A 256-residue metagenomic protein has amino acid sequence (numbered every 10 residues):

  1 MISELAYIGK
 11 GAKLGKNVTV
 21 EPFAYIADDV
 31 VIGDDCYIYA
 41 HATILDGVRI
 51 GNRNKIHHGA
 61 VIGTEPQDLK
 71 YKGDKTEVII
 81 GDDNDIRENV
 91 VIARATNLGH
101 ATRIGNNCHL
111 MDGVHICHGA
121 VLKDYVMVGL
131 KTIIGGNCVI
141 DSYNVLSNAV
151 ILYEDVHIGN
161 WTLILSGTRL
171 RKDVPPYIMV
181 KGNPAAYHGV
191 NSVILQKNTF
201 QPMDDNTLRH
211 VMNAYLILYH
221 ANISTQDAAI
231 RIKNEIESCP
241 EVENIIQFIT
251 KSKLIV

Functional and structural regions predicted by a protein language model:
M1-L5, K10-G11, K16-N17, R53 (+5 more regions): Terminal amphipathic alpha-helical/low-complexity segments used for targeting or macromolecular assembly
I2-A186: Structural signal for interior beta-strand "rungs" in well-ordered beta-sheet cores of soluble enzyme domains
